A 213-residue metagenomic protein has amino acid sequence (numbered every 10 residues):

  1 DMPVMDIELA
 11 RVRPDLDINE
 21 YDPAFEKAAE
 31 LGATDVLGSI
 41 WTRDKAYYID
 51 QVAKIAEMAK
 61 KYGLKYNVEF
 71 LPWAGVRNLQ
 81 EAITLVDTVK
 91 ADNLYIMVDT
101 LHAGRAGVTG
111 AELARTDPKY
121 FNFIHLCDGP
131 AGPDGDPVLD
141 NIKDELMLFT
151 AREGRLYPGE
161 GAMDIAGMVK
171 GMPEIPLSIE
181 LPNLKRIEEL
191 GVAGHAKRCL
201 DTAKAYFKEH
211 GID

Functional and structural regions predicted by a protein language model:
P3-I96, R105, G191, H210-D213: Active-site acidic/histidine proton-transfer and metal-coordination neighborhood in alpha/beta enzyme cores
K27-G32, E57, L79-V98, G104-D213: Histidine-acidic metal/acid-base catalytic patches
